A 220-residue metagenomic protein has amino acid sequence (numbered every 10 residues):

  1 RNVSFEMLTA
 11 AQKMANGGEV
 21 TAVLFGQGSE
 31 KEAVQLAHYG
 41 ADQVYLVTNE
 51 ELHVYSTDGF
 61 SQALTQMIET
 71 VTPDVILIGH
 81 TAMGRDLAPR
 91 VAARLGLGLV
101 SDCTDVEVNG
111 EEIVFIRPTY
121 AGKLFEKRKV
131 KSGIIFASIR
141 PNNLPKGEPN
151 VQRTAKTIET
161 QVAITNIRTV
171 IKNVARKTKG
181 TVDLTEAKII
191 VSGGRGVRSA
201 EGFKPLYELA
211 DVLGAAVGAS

Functional and structural regions predicted by a protein language model:
R1-S220: N-terminal glycine-rich FAD/FM-binding segment characteristic of electron-transfer flavoproteins
